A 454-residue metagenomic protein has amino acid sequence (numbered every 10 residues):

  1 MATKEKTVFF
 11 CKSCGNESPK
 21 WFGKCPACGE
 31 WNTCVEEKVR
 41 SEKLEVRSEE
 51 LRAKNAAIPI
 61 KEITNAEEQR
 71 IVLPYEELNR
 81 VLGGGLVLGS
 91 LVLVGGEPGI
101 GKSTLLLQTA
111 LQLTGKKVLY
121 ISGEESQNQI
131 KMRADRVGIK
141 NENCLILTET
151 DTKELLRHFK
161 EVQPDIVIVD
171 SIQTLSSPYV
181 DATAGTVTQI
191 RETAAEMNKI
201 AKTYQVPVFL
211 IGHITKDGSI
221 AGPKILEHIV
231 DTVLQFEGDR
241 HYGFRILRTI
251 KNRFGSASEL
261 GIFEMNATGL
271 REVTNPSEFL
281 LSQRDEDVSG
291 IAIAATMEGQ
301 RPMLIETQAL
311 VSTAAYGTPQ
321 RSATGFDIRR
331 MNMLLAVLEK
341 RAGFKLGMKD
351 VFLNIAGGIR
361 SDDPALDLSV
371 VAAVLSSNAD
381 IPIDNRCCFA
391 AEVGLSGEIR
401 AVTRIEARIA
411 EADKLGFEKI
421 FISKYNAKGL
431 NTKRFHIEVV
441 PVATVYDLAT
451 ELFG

Functional and structural regions predicted by a protein language model:
T3-S13, E17-N79, V87-L93, I100-A110 (+5 more regions): Peripheral, non-AAA+ core regions of ATP-driven protein-machinery
E97, G123: P-loop (Walker A) phosphate-binding loop of NTP-binding proteins
V118-S122: Conserved RecA-like ASCE P-loop NTPase motor core of nucleic-acid helicases/translocases
S126: Conserved Rossmann-like nucleotide-cofactor binding loop
L145: Conserved nucleotide-sensing/catalytic segment adjacent to the nucleotide-binding pocket in NTP-handling enzymes
E149: Cofactor-binding loops of NAD(P)H-dependent oxidoreductases, dominated by short-chain dehydrogenase/reductases
